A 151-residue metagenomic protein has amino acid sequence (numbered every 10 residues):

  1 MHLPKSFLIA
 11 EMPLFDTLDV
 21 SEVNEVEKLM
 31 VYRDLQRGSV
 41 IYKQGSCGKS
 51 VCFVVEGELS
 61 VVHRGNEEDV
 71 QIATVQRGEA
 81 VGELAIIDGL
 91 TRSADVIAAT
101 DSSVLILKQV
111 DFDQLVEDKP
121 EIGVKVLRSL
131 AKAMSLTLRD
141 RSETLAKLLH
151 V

Functional and structural regions predicted by a protein language model:
M1-V151: Cytosolic regulatory regions built on CNB/CRP/Popeye-like sensor folds
